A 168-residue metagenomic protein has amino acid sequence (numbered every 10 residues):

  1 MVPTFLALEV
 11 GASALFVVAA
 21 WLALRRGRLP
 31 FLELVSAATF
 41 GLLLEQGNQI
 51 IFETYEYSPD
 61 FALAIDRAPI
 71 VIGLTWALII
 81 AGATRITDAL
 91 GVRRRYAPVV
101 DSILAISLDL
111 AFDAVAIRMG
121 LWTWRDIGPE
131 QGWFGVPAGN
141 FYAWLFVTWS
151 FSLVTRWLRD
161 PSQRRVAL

Functional and structural regions predicted by a protein language model:
M1-L168: Aromatic-rich, lipid-facing transmembrane alpha helices and their immediate juxtamembrane interface loops in integral
